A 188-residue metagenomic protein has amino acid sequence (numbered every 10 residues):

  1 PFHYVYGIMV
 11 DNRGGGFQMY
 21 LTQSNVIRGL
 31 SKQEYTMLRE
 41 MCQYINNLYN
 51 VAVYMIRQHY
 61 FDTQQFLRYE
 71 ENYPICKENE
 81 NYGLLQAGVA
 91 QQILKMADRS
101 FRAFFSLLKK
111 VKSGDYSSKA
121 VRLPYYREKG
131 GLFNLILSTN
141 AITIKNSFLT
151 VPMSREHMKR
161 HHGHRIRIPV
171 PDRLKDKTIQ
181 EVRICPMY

Functional and structural regions predicted by a protein language model:
P1-Y188: Nucleic-acid substrate recognition interfaces
